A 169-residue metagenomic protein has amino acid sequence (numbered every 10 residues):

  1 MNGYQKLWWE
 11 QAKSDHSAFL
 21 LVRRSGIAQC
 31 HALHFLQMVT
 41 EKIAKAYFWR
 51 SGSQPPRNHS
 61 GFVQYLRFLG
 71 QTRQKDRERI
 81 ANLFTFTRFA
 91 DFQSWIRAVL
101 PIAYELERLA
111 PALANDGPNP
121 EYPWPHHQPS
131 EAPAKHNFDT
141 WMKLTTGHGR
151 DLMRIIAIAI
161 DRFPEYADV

Functional and structural regions predicted by a protein language model:
M1-M38, Y47-N58: Charged alpha-helical initiation segments
N2-G3, F48, G52-V169: Long, charged low-complexity segments
